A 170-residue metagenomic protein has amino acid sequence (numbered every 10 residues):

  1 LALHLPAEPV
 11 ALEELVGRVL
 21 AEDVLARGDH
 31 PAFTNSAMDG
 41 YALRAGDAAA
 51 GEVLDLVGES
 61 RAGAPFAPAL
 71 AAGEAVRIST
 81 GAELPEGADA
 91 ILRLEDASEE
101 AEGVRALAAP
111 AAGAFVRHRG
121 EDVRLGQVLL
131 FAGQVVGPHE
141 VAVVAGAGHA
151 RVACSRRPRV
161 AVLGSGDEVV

Functional and structural regions predicted by a protein language model:
L1-A50, L54, H118: Short, low-complexity N-terminal leaders and the immediately following helix N-cap/first helix
A42-V170: Short, glycine/charged-enriched hinge/interface segments at domain edges or termini
